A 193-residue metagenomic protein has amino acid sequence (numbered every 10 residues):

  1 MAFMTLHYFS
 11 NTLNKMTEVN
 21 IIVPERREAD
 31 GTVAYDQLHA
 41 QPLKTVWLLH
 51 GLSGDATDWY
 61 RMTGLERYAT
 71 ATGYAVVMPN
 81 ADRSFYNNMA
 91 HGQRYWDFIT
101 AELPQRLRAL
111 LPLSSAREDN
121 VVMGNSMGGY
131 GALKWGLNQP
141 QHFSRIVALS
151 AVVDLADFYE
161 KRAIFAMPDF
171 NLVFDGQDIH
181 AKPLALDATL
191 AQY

Functional and structural regions predicted by a protein language model:
M1-Y193: Non-catalytic cap/lid and distal C-terminal segments of serine-dependent acyl enzymes
